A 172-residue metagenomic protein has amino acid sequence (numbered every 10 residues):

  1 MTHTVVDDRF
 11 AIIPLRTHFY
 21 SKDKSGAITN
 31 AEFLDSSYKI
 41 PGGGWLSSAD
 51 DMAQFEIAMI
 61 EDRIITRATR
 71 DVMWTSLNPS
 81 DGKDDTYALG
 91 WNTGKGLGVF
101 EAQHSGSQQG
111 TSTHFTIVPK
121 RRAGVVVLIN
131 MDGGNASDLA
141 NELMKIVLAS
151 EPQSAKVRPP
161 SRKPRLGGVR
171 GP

Functional and structural regions predicted by a protein language model:
T2-H3: Short helix- or helix-capping micro-motifs that position conserved polar/aromatic residues at function-defining sites
V6, F10-I13, H18, D23-P172: Catalytic loop of the DD-peptidase/beta-lactamase superfamily, centered on the K-T-G motif and neighboring
